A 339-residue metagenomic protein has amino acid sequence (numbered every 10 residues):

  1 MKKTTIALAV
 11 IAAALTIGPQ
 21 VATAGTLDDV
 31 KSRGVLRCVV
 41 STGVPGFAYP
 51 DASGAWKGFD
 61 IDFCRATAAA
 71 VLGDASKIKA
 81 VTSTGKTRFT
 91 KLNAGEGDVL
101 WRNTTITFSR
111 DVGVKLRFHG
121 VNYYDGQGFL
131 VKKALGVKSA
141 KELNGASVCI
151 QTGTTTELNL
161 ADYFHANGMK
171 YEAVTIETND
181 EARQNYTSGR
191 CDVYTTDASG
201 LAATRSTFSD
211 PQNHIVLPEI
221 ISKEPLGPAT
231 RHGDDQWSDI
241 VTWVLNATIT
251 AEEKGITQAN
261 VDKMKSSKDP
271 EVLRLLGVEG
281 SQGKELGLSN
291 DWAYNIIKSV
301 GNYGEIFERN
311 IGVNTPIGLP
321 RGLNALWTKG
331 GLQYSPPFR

Functional and structural regions predicted by a protein language model:
M1-L8: Bacterial N-terminal signal peptides that target proteins for export
V10-A12, A22, V30: Cleavable N-terminal signal peptides
I17-A24: Sec/Tat signal peptide C-region and signal peptidase I cleavage site
A24-G25, K31-W101, L286-D291, I296-S299 (+3 more regions): Extracytoplasmic small-molecule ligand-binding "clamshell" domains of the periplasmic binding protein/Venus flytrap
R37-G46, W56-V71, T105-I106, D125-E181: Bilobed "Venus flytrap"/periplasmic-binding protein-like clamshell domains and structurally analogous long
D62-R65, A69-V71, A134-V137, K141 (+5 more regions): Extended ligand-binding regions for polar small-molecule ligands
R65, A69, G73, K77-E142 (+3 more regions): Acidic, polar ligand-binding/catalytic clefts
G280-R339: C-terminal functional modules
